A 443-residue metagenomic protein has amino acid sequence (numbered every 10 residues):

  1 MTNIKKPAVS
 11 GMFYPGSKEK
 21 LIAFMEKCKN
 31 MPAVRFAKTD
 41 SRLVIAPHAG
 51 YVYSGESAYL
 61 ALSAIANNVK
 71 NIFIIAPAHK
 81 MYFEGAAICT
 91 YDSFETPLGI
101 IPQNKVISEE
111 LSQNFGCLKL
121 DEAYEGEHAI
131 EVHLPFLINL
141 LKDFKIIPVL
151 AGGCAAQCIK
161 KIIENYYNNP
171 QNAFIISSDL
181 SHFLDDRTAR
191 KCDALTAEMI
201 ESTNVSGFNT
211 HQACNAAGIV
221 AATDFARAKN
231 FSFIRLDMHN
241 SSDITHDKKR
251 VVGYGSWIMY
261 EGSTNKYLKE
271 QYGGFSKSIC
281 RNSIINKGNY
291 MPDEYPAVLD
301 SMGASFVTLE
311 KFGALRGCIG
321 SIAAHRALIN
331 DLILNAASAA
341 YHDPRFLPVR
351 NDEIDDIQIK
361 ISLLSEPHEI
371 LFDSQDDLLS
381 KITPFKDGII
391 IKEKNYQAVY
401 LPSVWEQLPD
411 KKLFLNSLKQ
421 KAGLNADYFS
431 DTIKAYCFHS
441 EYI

Functional and structural regions predicted by a protein language model:
T2-T245: Active-site histidine-anchored catalytic micro-motif
S41, E131-L134, Y254, M302-V307: Short glycine-rich loop/turn motifs
G126, H246-K249, A297-V298: Short Gly/Pro-enriched turn/cap motifs at secondary-structure boundaries
R187-R190, K248, E366-I370: Short glycine/threonine-rich loop-to-helix capping motif typified by GTGT followed within a few residues by an Asp-Pro
F233, V251-S256, D356-Q358, K386: Active-site lining segments that contact anionic ligands and/or coordinate catalytic metals
F233-H246, L415-D427: Low-complexity, intrinsically disordered Gly/Pro/Thr-rich segments
H239-S263: Long, Lys/Arg- and hydrophobic-enriched amphipathic alpha-helices
S263-I443: Basic nucleic-acid-binding interfaces
